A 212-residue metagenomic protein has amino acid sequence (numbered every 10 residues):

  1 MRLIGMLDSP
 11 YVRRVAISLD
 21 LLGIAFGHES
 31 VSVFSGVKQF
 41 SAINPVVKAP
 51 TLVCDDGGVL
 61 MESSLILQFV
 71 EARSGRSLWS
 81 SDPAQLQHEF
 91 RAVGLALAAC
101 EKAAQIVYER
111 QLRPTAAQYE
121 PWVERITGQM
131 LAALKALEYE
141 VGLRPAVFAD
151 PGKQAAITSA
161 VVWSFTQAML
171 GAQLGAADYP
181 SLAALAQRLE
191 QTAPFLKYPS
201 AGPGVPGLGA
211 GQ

Functional and structural regions predicted by a protein language model:
M1-E120: GST-like domain detector, emphasizing the conserved glutathione-binding G-site in the N-terminal thioredoxin-like
D20, A168, Q191: Short polybasic/polar patches that bind polyanions
L52, S64, M130-E138, P194: Aromatic-glycine hotspot motif
L67, E71, F90-V93, L134 (+2 more regions): Non-transmembrane alpha-helical segments in soluble domains of secreted/periplasmic/extracellular proteins
A96-Q187: GST-like fold's C-terminal all-alpha helical module
A176-Q212: Long hydrophobic alpha-helical segments typical of transmembrane helices together with their membrane-interfacial
